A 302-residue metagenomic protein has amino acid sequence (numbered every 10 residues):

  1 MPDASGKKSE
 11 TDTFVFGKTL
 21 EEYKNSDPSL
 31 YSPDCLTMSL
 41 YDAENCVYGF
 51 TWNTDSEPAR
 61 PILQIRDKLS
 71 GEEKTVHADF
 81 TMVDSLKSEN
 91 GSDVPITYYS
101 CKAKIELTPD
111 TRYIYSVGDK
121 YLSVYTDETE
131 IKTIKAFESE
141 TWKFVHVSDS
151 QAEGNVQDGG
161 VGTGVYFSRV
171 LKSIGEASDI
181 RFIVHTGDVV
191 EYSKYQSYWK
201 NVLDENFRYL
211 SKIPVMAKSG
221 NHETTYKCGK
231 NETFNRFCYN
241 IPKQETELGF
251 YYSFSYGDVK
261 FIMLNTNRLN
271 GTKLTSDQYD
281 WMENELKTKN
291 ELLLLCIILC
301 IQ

Functional and structural regions predicted by a protein language model:
M1-V156, E176: Acidic, histidine-bearing metal-coordination/catalytic regions of metal-dependent phosphoesterases
P109-E130, Y198-N290: Extended active-site neighborhood of metal-dependent phosphoesterases/phosphodiesterases
E140-T224: Conserved, compact domain cores that house catalytic/ligand-binding motifs in diverse enzymes and effector modules
T141-N155, D258-R268, L295: Active-site-proximal beta-strand elements of phosphoester/diester hydrolases
Q151-E153, V189-V190, N267-N270, C300-Q302: A short, flexible beta-alpha/helix-coil linker loop
G159, E291-Q302: Active-site-proximal segments of metal-dependent phosphoesterases and phosphodiesterases across multiple
I174, D258, L264, C300-I301: Catalytic cores of eukaryotic secretory-pathway lumenal/extracellular enzymes that build and remodel glycoconjugates
G187, S219, N265-T266, C296-I298: Active-site proximal loops enriched in glycine and acidic residues that flank catalytic Cys/His/Asp and coordinate
